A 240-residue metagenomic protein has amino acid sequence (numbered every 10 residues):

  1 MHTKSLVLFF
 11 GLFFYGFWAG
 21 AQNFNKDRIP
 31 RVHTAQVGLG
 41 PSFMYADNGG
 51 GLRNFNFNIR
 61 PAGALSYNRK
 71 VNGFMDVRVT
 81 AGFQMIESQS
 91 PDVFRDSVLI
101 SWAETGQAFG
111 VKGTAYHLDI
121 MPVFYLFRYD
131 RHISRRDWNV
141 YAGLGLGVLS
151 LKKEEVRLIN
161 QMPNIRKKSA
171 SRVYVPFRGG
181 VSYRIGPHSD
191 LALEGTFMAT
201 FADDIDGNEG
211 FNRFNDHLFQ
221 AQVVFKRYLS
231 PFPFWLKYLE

Functional and structural regions predicted by a protein language model:
A21-N68, K153, Q222, K226 (+2 more regions): Short glycine/proline- and aromatic-enriched beta-strand/turn motifs that initiate or cap beta-hairpins
N23-V32, G73-F74, R128-W138, I185-H188 (+1 more regions): Short loop/turn motifs that connect adjacent beta-strands in outer-membrane beta-barrel proteins
R31, F57-P61, T114-L118, R136-W138 (+2 more regions): Residues that define the transmembrane beta-barrel architecture of outer-membrane proteins
T34-G38, D76-R78, Y141-G143, D190-A192 (+1 more regions): Residue-level detector of the transmembrane beta-barrel scaffold of outer-membrane proteins
V37-P41, G63-R69, I120-F124, L144-V148 (+3 more regions): Residues on the lipid-exposed face of transmembrane beta-strands in outer-membrane beta-barrel proteins
D47-R53, E104-V111, M162-K167, G207-R213: Extracellular loop and loop/strand-boundary signature of outer-membrane beta-barrel proteins
G73-V156: Gram-negative (and chloroplast) outer-membrane scaffold detector with strong preference for beta-barrel transmembrane
F177, S182-E240: Predominantly the C-terminal beta-signal and adjacent terminal strand-loop region of outer-membrane beta-barrel
